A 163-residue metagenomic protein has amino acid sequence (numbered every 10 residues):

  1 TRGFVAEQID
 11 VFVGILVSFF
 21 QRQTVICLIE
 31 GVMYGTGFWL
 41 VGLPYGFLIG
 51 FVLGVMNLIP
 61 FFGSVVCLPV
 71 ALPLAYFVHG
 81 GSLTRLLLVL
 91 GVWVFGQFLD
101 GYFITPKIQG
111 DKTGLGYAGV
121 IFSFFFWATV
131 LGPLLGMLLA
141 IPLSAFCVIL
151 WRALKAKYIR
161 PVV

Functional and structural regions predicted by a protein language model:
T1-L74, L83-L86: Alpha-helical transmembrane segments and their immediate interhelical loop/hinge regions in multi-pass membrane
F4, V32, F103-I108, F122: Hydrophobic alpha-helical segments typical of transmembrane helices and their membrane-interface/capping positions
V17, Q21, L87-G91, F122-S123 (+1 more regions): Internal alpha-helical transmembrane segments of multi-pass membrane proteins, especially GPCRs
I26, E30-Y34, G96-D100, G132 (+1 more regions): Alpha-helical transmembrane segments of multipass membrane proteins
G31, G35, W39, Y76 (+2 more regions): Membrane-embedded alpha-helical segments of multi-pass transporters/permeases
G37-M56, K107-K155: Canonical bilayer-spanning transmembrane alpha-helix
V52-F62, P69-F77, G91-L99, F126-V130 (+1 more regions): Hydrophobic transmembrane alpha-helices
Y76-L88, W93, Q97-L115, A156-V163: Alpha-helical transmembrane segments
